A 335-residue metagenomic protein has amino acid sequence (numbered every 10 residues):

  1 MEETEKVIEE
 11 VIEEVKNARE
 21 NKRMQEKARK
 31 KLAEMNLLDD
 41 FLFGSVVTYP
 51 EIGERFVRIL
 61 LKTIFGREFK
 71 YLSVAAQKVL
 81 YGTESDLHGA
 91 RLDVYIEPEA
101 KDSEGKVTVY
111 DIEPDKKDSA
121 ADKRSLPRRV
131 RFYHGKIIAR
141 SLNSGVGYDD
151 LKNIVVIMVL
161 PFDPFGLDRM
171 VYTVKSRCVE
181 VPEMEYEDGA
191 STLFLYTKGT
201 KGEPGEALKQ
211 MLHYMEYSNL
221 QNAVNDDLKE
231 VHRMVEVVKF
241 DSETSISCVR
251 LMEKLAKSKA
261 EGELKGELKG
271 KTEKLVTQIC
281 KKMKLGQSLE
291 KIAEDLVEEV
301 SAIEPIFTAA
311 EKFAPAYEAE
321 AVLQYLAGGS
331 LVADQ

Functional and structural regions predicted by a protein language model:
M1-S191, E261, Q335: Accessory alpha/beta interaction modules
E2-E34, F41, E97-D115, E206-Q335: Short, charged alpha-helical interaction segments and adjacent helix-coil junctions
M158-P161, Y196-T197, K239: Pocket-edge structural micro-motifs
V179-E180, E187-E206, Q210-Y217: Upstream accessory/linker segments immediately N-terminal to the RecA-like ATPase cores of bacterial MutS and a subset
